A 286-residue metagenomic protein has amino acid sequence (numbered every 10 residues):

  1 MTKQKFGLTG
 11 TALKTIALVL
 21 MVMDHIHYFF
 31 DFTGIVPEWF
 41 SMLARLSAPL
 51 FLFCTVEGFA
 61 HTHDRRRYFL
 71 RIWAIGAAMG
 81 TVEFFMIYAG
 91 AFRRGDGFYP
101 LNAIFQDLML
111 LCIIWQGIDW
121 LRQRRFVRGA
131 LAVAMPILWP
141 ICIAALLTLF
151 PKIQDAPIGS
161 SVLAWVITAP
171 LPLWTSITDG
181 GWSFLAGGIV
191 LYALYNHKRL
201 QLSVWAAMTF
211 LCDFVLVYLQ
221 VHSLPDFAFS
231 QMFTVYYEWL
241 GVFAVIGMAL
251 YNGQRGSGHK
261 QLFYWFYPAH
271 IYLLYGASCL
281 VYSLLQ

Functional and structural regions predicted by a protein language model:
M1-Q286: Alpha-helical transmembrane segments and their immediate juxtamembrane cytosolic regions
